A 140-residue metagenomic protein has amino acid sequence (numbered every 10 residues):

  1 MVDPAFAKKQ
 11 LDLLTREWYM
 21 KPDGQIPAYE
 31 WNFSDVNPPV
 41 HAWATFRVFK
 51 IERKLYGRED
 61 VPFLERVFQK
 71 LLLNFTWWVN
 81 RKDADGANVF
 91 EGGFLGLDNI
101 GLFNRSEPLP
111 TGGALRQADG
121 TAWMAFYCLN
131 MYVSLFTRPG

Functional and structural regions predicted by a protein language model:
V2-A5, L11-D23, W31-V36, E52-F126 (+1 more regions): Active-site acid/base region of carbohydrate-active enzymes
I26: Extracellular/oxidizing-compartment recognition motifs
P38-V40: Composition-driven low-complexity repeats that form or flank extended alpha-helical/coiled-coil segments
W43-I51, T137-R138: Hydrophobic/aromatic-rich effector regions of fungal transcription factors
A44, Q69-L71, L129-M131: Extended, hydrophobic/aromatic-rich amphipathic alpha-helical segments that build helical scaffolds
C128-G140: Conserved, charged catalytic cores of large soluble enzymes
